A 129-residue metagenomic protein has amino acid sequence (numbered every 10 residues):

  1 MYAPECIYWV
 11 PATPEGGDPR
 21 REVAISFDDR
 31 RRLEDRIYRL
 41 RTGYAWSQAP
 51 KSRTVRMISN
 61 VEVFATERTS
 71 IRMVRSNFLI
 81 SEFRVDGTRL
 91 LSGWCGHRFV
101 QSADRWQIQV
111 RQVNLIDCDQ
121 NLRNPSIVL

Functional and structural regions predicted by a protein language model:
Y2, F78-I80, Q112-L115: Short beta-strand segments enriched in hydrophobic/aromatic residues within well-folded beta-rich domains
A3-V74: A solvent-exposed, acidic/Ser-Thr-rich amphipathic alpha-helical stretch
V10, D29, L115-D117, L129: Generic structural "secondary-structure junction" signal
G16, I127-L129: Flexible, surface-exposed loop regions and adjacent strand-edge segments of Gram-negative outer-membrane beta-barrel
G17-D18, E82-R84, I116-D119: A short local loop/turn or secondary-structure capping micro-motif enriched for an aromatic residue
M73, S92-N124: Short beta-strand edge/turn micro-motifs at domain boundaries
F78-R84, R98-Q101: Beta-strand elements of well-folded, non-transmembrane domains
D86-T88: Short, solvent-exposed loop/turn segments at secondary-structure boundaries
